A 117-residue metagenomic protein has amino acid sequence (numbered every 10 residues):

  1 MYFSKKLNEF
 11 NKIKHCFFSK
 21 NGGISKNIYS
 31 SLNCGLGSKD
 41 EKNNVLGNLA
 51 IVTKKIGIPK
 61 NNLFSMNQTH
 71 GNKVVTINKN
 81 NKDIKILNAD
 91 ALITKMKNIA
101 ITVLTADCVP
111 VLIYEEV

Functional and structural regions predicted by a protein language model:
M1-V117: Active-site microenvironment for binding and transforming phosphate-containing groups
